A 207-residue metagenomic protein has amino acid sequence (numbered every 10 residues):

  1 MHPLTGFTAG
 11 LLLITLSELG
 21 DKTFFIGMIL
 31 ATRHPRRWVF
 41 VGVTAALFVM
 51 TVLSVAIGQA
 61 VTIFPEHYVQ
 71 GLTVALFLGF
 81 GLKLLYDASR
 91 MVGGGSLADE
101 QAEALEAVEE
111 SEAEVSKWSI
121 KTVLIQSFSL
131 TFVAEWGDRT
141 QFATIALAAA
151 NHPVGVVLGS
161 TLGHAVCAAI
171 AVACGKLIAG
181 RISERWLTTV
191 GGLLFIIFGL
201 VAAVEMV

Functional and structural regions predicted by a protein language model:
M1-Y68, A143-L162: Juxtamembrane transmembrane-helix termini in multi-pass membrane transport proteins
T5, P35-E109, C174-L177, L193: Membrane helix-loop-helix hairpins that form the core translocation module of multi-pass transporters
L11-I14, Q70, F77, W118 (+2 more regions): Non-heme di-metal
T15, L19, F48-V49, L82 (+4 more regions): Hydrophobic/aromatic residues within the transmembrane alpha-helices of Major Facilitator Superfamily
E100-Q141: Selected transmembrane alpha-helices and immediately adjacent juxtamembrane segments of polytopic inner-membrane
V172-I196: Interfacial loop-to-transmembrane junctions
G199-V207: Juxtamembrane boundary at the C-terminal end of a transmembrane helix
